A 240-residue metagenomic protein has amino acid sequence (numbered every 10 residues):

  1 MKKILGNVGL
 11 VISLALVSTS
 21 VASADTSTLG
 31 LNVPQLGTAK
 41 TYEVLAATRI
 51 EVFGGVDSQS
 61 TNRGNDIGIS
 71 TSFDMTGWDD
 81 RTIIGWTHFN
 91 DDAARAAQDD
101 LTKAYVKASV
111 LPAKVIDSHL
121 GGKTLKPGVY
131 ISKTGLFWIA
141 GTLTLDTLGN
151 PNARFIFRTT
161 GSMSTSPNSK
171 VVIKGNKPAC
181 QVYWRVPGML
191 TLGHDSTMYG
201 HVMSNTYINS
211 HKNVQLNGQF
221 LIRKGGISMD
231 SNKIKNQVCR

Functional and structural regions predicted by a protein language model:
M1-V8: Bacterial N-terminal signal peptides that target proteins for export
K3, T19-A24: Long non-globular sequence segments
G9-V17: Bacterial N-terminal signal peptides
S23-R240: Solvent-exposed adhesion/ligand-recognition segments of exported proteins
